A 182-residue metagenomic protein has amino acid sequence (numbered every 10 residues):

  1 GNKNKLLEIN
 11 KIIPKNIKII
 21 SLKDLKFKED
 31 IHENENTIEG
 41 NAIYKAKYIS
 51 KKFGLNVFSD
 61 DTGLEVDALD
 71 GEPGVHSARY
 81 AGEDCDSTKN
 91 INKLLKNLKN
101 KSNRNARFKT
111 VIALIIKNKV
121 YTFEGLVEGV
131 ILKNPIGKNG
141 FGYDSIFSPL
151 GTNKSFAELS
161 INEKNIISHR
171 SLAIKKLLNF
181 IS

Functional and structural regions predicted by a protein language model:
K3-S182: Anionic-ligand binding patches
